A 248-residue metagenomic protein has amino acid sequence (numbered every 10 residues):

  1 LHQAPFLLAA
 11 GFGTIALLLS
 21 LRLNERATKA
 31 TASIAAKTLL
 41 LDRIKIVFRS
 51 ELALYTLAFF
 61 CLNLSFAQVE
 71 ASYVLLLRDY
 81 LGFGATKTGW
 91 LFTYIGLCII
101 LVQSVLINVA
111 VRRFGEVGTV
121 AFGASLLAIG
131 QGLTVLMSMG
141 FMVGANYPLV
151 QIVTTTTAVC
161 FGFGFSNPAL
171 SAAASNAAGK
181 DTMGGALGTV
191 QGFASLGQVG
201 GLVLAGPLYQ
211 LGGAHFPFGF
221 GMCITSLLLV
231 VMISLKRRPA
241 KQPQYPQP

Functional and structural regions predicted by a protein language model:
L1-G11, P207-T225: A membrane-interface helix-boundary motif in multi-pass transporters
G11-K29, V231-K236: C-terminal membrane-cytosol helix-exit motif in multi-pass small-molecule transporters
N24-A58, Y80, P248: Juxtamembrane intracellular "pre-TM" segments in multi-pass secondary transporters
R49-V69, T157: Pair of pore-lining "gating" transmembrane helices in MFS-fold secondary transporters
A71-T88: Short amphipathic helix-loop junctions that connect adjacent transmembrane helices in Major Facilitator Superfamily/SLC
V102-E116, Y209: Helix-to-loop junctions at the C-terminal end of transmembrane segments in multipass secondary transporters
V117-L170: C-terminal transmembrane helical hairpin of 12-TM major facilitator-type secondary transporters
K180-L211: A late C-terminal transmembrane helix in Major Facilitator Superfamily
